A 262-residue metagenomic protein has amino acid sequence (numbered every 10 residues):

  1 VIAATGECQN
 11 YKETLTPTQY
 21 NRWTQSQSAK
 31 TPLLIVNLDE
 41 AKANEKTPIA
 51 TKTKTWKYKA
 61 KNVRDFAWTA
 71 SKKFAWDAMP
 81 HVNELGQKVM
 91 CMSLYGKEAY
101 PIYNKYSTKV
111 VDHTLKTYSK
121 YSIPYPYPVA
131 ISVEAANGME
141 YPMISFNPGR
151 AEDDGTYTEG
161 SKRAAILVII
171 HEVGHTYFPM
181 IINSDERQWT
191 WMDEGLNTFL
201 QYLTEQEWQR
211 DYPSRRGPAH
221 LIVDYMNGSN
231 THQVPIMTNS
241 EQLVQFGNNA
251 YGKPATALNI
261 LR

Functional and structural regions predicted by a protein language model:
V1-I170, F199: Hydrophobic helix-coil surface modules that form long, contiguous segments used for peptide/substrate interaction
G86-M90, I170-Y177, D224-T238: Active-site-adjacent bridging/hinge elements
A99-K105, D185-R187, E241-N248: Active-site rim elements
P124-V133, D185-Q188, D211-S214: Surface-exposed patches in mature extracellular/periplasmic domains of secreted proteins
M139, S161-I170, W189-M192, L196 (+1 more regions): Secondary-structure capping and boundary motifs in well-ordered enzyme cores
V173-T190, L203, E207-W208: Catalytic Zn2+-binding segment of zinc metalloproteases
T176-N183, N197-Q201, K253-R262: Alpha-helical scaffold elements that line and support the substrate/ligand-binding pocket of soluble hydrolases
E194-T256: Acidic/His/Gly-enriched intrinsically disordered linker/tail segments that often contain short helix/coil "MoRF-like"
